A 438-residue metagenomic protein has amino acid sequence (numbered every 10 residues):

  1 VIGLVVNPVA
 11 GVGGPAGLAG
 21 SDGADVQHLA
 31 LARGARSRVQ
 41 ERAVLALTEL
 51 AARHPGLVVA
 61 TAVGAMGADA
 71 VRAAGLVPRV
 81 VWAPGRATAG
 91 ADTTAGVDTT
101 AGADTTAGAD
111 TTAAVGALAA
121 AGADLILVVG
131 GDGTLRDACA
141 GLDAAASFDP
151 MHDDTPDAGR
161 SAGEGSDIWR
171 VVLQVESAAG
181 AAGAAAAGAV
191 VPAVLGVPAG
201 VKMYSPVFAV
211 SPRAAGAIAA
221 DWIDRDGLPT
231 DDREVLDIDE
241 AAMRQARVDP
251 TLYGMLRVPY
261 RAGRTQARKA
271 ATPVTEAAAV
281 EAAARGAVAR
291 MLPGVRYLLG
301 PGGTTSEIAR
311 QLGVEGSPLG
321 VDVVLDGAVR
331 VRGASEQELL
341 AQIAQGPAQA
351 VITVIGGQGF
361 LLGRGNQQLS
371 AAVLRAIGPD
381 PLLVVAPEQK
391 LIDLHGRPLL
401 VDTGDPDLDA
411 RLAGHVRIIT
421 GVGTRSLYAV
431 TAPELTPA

Functional and structural regions predicted by a protein language model:
V1-G96, G102-A123, G216-T275, G286: ATP/NTP phosphate-donor binding region
I2-V9, T61-G64, Q245-E276, A283-G286 (+5 more regions): ATP/nucleoside-binding phosphotransfer catalytic cores, i.e., glycine-rich phosphate-binding loops
L4-Q40, V44, V191-F208, P273 (+3 more regions): Conserved mixed alpha/beta catalytic, RNA-binding, or beta-rich assembly cores of soluble enzyme, regulatory
V5, V81-P84, V129, L195-G200 (+3 more regions): Generic beta-sheet signal
H54-V59, A123-I126, P293-Y297, P381: Short active-site oxyanion
V63, V128-G131, L299-T304: Glycine-rich beta-strand-to-loop/alpha-helix junction loops that act as flexible
D69-A70, R136-D137, E307-I308: Phosphate- and divalent-cation-binding pockets in alpha/beta enzyme and binding domains that engage nucleotide-derived
L125, V129, R136-D149, D153 (+2 more regions): Short, acidic/small-residue loops that bind anionic groups at enzyme active sites
